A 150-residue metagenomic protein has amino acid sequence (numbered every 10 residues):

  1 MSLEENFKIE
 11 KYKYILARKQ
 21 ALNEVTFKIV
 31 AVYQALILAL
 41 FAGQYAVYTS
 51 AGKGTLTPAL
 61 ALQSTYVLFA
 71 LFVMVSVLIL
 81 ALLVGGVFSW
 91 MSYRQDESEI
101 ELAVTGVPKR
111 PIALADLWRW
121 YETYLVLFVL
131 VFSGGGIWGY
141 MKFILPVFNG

Functional and structural regions predicted by a protein language model:
M1-G54: Cytosol/matrix-facing amphipathic helices and coiled-coil assembly/linker segments of eukaryotic membrane proteins
K19, V25, T55-K109: Inner-leaflet juxtamembrane helices
N23, P108-S133: Loop-to-transmembrane boundary segments
I29, Y33, S64-M74, W120-L130: Alpha-helical transmembrane segments
Y33, I37, V104, P108-P111: Secondary-structure transition/capping residues
Q34-F41, F72-L83, V129-G139: Helical transmembrane-bundle signal
A46-Q63, V147-G150: Membrane-interfacial hairpin junctions
G135-G150: Juxtamembrane boundary at the C-terminal end of a transmembrane helix
